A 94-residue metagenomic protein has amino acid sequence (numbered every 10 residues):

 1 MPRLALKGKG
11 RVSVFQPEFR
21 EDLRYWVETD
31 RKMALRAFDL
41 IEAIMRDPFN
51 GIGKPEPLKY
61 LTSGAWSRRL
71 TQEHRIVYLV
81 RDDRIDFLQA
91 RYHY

Functional and structural regions predicted by a protein language model:
M1-V12, R20-D39, I52, L58 (+1 more regions): Enriched for short, Lys/Arg-rich terminal
P17: Aromatic/basic micro-patches that form nucleic-acid/chromatin recognition or nuclease catalytic surfaces
M45, K54: Glycine-rich, flexible loop/turn motifs
R46-F49, S63: Generic structural signal for secondary-structure transition and capping sites
